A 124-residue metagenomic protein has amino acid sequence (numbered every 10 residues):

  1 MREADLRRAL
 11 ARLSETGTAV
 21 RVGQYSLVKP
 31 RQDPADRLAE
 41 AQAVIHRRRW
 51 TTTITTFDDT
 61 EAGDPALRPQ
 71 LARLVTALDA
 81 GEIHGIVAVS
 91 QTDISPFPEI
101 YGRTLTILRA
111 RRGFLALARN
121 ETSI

Functional and structural regions predicted by a protein language model:
M1-I124: Short, structured surface patches at the beginning of a domain
